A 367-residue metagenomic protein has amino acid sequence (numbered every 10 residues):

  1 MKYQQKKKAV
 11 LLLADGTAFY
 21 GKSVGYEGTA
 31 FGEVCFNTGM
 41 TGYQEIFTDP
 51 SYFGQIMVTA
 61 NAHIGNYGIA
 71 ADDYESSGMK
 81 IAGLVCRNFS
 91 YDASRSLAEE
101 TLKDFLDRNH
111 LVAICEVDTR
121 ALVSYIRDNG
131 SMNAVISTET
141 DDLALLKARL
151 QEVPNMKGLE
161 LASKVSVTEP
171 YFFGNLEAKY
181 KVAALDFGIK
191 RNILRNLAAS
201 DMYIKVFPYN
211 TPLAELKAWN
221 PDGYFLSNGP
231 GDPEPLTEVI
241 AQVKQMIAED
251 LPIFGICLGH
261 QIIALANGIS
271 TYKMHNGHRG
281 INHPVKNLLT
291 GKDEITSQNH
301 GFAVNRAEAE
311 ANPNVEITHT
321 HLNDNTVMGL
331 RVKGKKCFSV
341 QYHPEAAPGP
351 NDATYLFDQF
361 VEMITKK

Functional and structural regions predicted by a protein language model:
M1-A214, A218-W219, P233-P235, A241 (+2 more regions): RNA-binding accessory domains that recognize and position tRNA/RNA substrates
V112, K181, P252-F254, S270 (+1 more regions): Proline-centered loop/turn at the N-terminus of a beta-strand
D118, D186, C257, H300 (+1 more regions): Active-site glycine-centered loops adjacent to acidic/histidine catalytic or metal-binding residues that shape
L176-V182, T290-D293, V332-C337: Beta-strand-turn-beta hairpins that frame and shape the catalytic cleft of phosphate-ester-processing enzymes
K179-A183, Y203, P252, I295 (+1 more regions): Residues that mark the start of a beta-strand
A218, G223, S227-R306, G349-I364: Cysteine-nucleophile active-site neighborhood
K292-K335: Catalytic beta-strand/loop cores that center a nucleophilic Ser/Cys/Thr and support acyl-enzyme chemistry
G329-K367: A glycine-centered loop/beta-turn motif at secondary-structure junctions
